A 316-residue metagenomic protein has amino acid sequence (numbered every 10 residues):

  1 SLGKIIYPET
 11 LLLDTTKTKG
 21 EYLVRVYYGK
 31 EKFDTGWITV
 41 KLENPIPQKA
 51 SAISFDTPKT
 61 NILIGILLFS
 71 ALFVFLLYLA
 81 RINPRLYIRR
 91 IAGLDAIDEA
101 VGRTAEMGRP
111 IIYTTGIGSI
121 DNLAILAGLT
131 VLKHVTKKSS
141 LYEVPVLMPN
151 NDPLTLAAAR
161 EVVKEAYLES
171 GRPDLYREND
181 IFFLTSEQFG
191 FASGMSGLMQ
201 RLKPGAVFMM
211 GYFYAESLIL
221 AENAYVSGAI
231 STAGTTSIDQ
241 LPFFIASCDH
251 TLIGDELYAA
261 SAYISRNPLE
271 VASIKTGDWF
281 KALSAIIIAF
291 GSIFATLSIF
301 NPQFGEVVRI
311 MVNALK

Functional and structural regions predicted by a protein language model:
L2-T18: Signal that preferentially marks extracellular ectodomain short beta-strand elements of beta-sandwich modules
L13-D34: Beta-strand-rich modules
K30-K59, I264-K275: Short, aromatic-rich amphipathic segments at membrane interfaces that lie adjacent to a transmembrane helix or signal
R89-E106, P110-I112: Membrane-cytosol interface motif
A100-V101, I125-E143: Histidine-anchored nucleotide/phosphate-binding helix
K138-S140, V144-A192: Long, charge-dense
S186-A224: Soluble extracytoplasmic domains of inner/organellar membrane proteins
I245-K316: C-terminal functional extensions of proteins
